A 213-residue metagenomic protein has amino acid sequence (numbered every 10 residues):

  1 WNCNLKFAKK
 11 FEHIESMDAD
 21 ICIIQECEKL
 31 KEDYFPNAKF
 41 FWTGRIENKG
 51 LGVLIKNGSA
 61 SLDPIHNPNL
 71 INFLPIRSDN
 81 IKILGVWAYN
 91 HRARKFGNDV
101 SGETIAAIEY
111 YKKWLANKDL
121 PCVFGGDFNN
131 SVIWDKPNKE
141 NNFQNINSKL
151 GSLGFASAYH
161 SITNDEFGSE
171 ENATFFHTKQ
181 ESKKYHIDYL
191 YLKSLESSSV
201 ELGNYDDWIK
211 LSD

Functional and structural regions predicted by a protein language model:
W1-P36, L51: N-terminal, active-site-proximal structural segment of metallo-dependent hydrolase catalytic domains
C3, C27, A88, D127-F128: Active-site metal-binding loops of divalent metal-dependent hydrolases
F7-K9, L30-D33, H91-R94, S131-D135 (+1 more regions): Short catalytic/ligand-binding loop motif for oxyanion handling, primarily in non-cytosolic enzymes, centered on
F11-M17, R77, E103-C122: Short, basic/hydrophobic alpha-helical segments
I23, V123-F124: Residue-level marker for buried hydrophobic side chains located in beta-strands that build the well-ordered beta-sheet
Q25-A93: Structured beta-strand-rich core segments of catalytic domains in phosphoester-bond hydrolases
L62-I65, D119, N130-D213: Metal-dependent phosphoester-hydrolase catalytic domains
W87-A106, V132-P137: Surface-exposed cleft-lining segments at the edges of enzyme active sites
